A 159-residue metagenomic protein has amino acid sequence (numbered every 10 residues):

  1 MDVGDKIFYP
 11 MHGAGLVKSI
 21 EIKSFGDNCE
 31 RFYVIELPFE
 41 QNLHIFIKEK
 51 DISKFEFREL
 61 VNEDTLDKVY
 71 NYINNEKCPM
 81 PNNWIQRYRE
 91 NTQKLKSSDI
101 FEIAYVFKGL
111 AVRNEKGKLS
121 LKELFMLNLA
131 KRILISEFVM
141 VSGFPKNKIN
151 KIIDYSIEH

Functional and structural regions predicted by a protein language model:
M1-F55: A positional/architectural concept
K50-H159: Charge/polar-rich, low-complexity and marginally structured segments
